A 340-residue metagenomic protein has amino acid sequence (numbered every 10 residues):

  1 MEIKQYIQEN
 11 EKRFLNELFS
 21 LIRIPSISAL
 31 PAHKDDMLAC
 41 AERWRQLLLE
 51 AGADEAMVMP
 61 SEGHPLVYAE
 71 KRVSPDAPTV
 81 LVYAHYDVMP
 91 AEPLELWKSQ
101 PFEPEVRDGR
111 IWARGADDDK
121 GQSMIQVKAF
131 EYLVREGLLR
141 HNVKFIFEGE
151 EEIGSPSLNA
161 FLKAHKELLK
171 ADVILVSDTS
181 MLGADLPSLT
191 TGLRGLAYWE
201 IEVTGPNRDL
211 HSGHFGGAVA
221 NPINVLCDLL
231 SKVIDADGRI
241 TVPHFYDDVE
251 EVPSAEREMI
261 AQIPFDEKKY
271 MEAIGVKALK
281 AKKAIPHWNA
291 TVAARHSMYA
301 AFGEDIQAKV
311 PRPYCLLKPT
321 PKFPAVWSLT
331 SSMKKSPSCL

Functional and structural regions predicted by a protein language model:
M1-L94, K318, K322: N-terminal helical capping/dimerization or prosegment-like subdomains of hydrolases acting on amide or phosphate bonds
A77-F147: Active-site metal-coordination/substrate-binding segment of hydrolases, especially metallo-dependent peptidases
D117-G192: Acidic/histidine-rich catalytic neighborhood of metal-dependent amide-processing enzymes
L182, S212-F302, T330-L340: Acidic-enriched catalytic cores of C-N bond-cleaving enzymes acting on peptides and small amides
P187-T191, A308-P313: Short beta-strand/turn micro-motifs at beta-sheet edges
S188-T204: Flexible glycine/proline-rich, aromatic-decorated loop/lid segments
P311-L340: C-terminal substrate/ligand-recognition segments
